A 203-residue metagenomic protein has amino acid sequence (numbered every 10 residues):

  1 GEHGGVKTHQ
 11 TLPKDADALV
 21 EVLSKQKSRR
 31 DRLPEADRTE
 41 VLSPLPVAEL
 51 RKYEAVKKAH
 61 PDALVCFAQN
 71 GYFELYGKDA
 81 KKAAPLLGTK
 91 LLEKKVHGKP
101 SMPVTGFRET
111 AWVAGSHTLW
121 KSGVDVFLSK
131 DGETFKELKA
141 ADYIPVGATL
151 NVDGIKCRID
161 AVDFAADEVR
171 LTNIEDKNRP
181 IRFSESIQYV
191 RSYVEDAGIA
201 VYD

Functional and structural regions predicted by a protein language model:
G1-N178, R182-S184, Q188-D203: Basic, polar low-complexity surface loops/patches
